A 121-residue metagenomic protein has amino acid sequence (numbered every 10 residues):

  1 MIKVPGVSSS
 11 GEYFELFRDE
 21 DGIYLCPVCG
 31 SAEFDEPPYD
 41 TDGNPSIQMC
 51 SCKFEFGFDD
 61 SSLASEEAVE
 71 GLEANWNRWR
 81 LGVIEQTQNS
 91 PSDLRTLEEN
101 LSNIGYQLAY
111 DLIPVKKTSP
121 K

Functional and structural regions predicted by a protein language model:
M1-I23: A broadly conserved sequence feature marking short terminus-proximal activation segments in nucleic acid-centric
P5-G6, F34, L94, G105: Intrinsically disordered, low-complexity linker/tail regions enriched in polar/charged residues
D21, Y39, S51-E55: Acidic (Asp/Glu-rich) sequence patches and key acidic residues that form negatively charged surfaces used
C26-C29, I47-C50: Short cysteine-rich clusters marking metal-coordination/redox-active sites
G30-F34, F56: Cys/His-rich microdomains that often coordinate metals
P38-I47: Short linker/helix segments within small regulatory modules
K53-Q86: Short metal-binding segments enriched for Cys and/or His
I84-K121: Long, contiguous alpha-helical scaffold regions
